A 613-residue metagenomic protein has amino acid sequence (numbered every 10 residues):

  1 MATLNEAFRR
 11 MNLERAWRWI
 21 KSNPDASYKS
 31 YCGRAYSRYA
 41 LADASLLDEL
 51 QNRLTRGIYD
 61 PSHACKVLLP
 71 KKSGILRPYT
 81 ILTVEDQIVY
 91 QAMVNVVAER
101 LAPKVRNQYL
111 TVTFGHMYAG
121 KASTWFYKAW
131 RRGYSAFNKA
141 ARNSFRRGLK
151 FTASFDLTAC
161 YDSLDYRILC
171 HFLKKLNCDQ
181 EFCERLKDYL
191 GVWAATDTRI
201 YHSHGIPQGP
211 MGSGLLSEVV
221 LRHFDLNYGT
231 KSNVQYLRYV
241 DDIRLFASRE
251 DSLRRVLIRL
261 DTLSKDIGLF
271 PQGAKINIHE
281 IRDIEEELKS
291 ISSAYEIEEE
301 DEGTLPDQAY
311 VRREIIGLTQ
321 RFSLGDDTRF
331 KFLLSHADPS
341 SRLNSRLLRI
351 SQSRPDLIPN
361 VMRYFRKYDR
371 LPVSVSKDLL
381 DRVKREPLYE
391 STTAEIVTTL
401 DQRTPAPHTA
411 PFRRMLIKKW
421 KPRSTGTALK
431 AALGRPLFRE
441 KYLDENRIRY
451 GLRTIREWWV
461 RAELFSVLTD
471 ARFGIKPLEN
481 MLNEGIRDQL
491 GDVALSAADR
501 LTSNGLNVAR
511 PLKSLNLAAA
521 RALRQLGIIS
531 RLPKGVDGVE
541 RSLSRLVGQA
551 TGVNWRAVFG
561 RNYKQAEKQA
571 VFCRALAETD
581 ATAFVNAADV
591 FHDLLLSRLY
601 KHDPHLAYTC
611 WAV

Functional and structural regions predicted by a protein language model:
M1-P70: Non-catalytic, polymerase-adjacent accessory regions of viral genome-replication enzymes
M1-Y28, K128, R132-K139, A566 (+3 more regions): Basic/polar, acidic-poor N-terminal "presequence/leader" segments that form or can form short amphipathic helices
K29-G33, S62-A92, Q108-A129, A194-E218: Short, conserved non-catalytic motifs in the polymerase core
V84-Q87, V96, R100, R106 (+5 more regions): Amphipathic alpha-helical interface elements
V94-T152: Active-site-proximal segment of RNA-dependent polymerases
W130-V240, R244-D261, I267-L269, E302-A494 (+1 more regions): Conserved polymerase palm-domain catalytic core
I267-E299: Conserved catalytic core of two-metal-ion nucleotidyltransferases
S424-T425, Y450-R574, P604, A612: Long, helix-rich interaction regions
